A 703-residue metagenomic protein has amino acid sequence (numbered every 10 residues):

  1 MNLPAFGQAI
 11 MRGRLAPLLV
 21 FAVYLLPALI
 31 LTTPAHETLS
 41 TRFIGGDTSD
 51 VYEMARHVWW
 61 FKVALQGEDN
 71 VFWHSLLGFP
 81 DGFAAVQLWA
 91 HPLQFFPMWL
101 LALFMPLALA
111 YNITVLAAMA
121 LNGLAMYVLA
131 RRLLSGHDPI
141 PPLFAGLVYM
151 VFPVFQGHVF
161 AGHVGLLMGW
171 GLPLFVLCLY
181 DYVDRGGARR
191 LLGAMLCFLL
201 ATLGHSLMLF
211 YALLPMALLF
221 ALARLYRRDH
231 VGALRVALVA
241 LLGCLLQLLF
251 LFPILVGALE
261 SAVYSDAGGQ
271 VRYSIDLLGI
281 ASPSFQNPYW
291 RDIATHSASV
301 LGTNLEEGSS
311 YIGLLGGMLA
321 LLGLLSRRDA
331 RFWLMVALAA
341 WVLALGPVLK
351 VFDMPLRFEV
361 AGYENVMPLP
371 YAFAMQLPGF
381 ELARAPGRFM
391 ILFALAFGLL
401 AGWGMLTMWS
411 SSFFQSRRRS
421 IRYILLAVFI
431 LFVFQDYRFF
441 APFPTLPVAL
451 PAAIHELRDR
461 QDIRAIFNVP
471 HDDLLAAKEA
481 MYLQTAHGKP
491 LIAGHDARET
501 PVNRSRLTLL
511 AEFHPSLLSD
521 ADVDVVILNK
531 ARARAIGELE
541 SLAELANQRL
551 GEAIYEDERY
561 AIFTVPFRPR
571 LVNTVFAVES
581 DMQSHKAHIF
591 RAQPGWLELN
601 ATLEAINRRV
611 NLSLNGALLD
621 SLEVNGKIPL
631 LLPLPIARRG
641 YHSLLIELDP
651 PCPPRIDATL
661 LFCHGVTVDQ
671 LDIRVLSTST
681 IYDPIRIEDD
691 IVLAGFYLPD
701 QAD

Functional and structural regions predicted by a protein language model:
M1-P34, R235-L242, L321, D329-A337 (+1 more regions): Start-transfer (signal-anchor) and selected internal transmembrane alpha helices of multi-pass inner/ER membrane
N2-A5, Y211-C244, A320, L324-R328: Perimembrane helix-loop-helix junctions
Y24-P27, V115-L133, D138-L225, V239-P253 (+1 more regions): Membrane-embedded helix bundles of polyisoprenyl
P27-N122, F152-G157, H163-G169, Y273-V300 (+1 more regions): Membrane-interface coil-to-helix junctions
A221, I312-A344, G404-T407: Hydrophobic, aromatic-rich transmembrane alpha-helices and their immediate juxtamembrane boundary segments
V239-L245, L338, L399, M405-D436: Signature aromatic-anchored transmembrane alpha helix within multi-pass, membrane-resident enzymes that catalyze glycan
D266, V428-N573: Extracytoplasmic
Y311-L314, A361-M408: Hydrophobic/aromatic-rich transmembrane helices and adjacent perimembrane loops
